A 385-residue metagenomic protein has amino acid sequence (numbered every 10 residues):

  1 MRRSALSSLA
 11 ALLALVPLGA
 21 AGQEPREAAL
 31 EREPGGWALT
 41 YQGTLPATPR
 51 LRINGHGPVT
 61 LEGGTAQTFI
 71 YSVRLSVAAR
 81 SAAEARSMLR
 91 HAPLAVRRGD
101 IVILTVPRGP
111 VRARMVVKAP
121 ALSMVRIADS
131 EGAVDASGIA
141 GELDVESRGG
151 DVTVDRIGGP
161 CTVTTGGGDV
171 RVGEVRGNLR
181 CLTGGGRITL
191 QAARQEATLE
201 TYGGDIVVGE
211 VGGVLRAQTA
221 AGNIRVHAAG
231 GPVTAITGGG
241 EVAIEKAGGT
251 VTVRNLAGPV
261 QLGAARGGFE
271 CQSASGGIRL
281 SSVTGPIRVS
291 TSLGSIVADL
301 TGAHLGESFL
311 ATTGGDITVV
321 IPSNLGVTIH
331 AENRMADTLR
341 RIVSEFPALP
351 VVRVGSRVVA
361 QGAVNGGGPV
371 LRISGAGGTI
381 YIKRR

Functional and structural regions predicted by a protein language model:
M1-R385: Intrinsically disordered, low-complexity terminal regions
